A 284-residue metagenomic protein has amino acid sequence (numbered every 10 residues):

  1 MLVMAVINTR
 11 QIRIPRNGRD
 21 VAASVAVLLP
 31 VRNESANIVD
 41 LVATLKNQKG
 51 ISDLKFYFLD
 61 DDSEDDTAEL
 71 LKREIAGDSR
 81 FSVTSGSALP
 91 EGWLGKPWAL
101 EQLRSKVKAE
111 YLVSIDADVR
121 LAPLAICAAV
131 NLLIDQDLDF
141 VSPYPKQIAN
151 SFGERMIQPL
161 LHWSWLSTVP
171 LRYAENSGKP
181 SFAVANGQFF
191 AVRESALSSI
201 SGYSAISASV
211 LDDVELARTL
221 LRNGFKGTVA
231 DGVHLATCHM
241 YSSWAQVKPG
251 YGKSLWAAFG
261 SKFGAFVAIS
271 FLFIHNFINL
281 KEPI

Functional and structural regions predicted by a protein language model:
M1-A5, A258-I284: Alpha-helical bilayer-embedded segments of polytopic membrane proteins, i.e., transmembrane/intramembrane helices
M1-V21, Q158-P159, L171: N-terminal membrane-anchoring/stem segments of glycan-assembly enzymes
N8, S82-S105, A128, L132-I200 (+1 more regions): Long helical/loop segments within the catalytic core of UDP-sugar-dependent glycosyltransferases, especially the large
A23-A26, K55: Cell-envelope/extracellular polymer assembly enzymes that use nucleotide-activated donors
A43-D53: Short, acidic, metal-binding catalytic loop of nucleotide-sugar glycosyltransferases
D60-L70, S87-A88: A conserved acidic beta->alpha catalytic loop
D66, A117-L132: Acidic donor-binding/catalytic loop of UDP-sugar-dependent glycosyltransferases, especially processive GT2
L133, F140-S167, S195-S198, Y203-A265: Catalytic donor/gating beta->alpha subdomain of glycosyltransferases that bind UDP-sugars
